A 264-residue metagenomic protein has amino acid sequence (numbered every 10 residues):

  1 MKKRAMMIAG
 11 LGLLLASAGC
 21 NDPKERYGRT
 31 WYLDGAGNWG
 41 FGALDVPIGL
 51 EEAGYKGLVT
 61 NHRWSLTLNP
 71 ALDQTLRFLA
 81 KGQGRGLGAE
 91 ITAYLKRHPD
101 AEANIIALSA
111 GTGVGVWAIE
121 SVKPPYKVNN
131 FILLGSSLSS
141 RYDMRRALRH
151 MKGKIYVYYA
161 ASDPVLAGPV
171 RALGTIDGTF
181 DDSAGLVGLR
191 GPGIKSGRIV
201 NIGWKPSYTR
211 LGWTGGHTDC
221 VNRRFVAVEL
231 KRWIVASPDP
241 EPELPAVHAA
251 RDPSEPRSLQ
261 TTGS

Functional and structural regions predicted by a protein language model:
M1-I8: Bacterial N-terminal signal peptides that target proteins for export
I8-A16: Bacterial N-terminal signal peptides
P23-Y27: Proline/glycine-enriched tight loop/beta-turn segments at coil->beta junctions that connect or precede beta-strands
G28-T30, G40-E51, K56-V187: Serine-dependent carboxylesterase/thioesterase catalytic core of lipase-like alpha/beta-hydrolase/SGNH enzymes
G35-N38: Active-site glycine-rich loops that stabilize anionic/oxyanionic intermediates across multiple enzyme folds
L166-S264: C-terminal catalytic-base region of ester-bond hydrolases, centering on the histidine of the charge-relay
